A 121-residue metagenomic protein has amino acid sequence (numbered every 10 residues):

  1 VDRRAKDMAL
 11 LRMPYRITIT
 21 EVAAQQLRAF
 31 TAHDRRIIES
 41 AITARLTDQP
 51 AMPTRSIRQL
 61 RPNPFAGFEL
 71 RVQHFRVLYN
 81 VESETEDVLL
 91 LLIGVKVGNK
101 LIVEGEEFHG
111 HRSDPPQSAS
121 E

Functional and structural regions predicted by a protein language model:
V1-R16, Q25, R36, S40 (+2 more regions): Enriched for short, Lys/Arg-rich terminal
T18-T20: Residue-level signal for threonine
T31-A32: Helix-capping/helix-break motifs at membrane-protein junctions, especially on the cytosolic side just before or after
A44-R71: A short, surface-exposed loop/turn module that caps and links secondary-structure elements
